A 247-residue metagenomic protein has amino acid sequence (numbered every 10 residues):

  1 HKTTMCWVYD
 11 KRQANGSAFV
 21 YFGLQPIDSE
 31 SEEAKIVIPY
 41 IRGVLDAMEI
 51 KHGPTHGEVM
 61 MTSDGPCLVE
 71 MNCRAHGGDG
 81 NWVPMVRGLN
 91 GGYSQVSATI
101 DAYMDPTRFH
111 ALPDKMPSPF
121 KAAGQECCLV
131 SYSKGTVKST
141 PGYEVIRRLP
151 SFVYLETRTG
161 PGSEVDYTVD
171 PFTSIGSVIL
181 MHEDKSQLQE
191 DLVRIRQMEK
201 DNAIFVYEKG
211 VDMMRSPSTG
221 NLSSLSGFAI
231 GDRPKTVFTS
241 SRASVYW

Functional and structural regions predicted by a protein language model:
H1-V69, C73-H76: Internal nucleotide-binding/catalytic subdomain
T4, G16, D79, V137 (+1 more regions): Short acidic, gly/pro-rich beta-turn/loop elements at beta-sheet edges and active-site/ligand-binding grooves
Q13, P66, H76-G78, K134-T136 (+1 more regions): Generic "edge-of-domain/loop-turn" microfeature
V20-L24, P84-G88, T99, V206-K209: Short, charged/polar low-complexity linear motifs in solvent-exposed/disordered segments
I27-S29, G91-Y93, V211-M214: Short, intrinsically disordered/low-complexity patches at protein termini and at juxtamembrane boundaries
E30-V37, G92, P171, K185-L188: Generic structural signal for well-ordered, non-membrane alpha-helical segments in soluble metabolic enzymes
K35-G57, N72-S139: Active-site "cap" helix and flanking loop/linker of ATP-utilizing ligase/carboxylase catalytic domains
A98-W247: Peripheral (often C-terminal) accessory segments that flank ATP-dependent C-N-forming ligase machineries
